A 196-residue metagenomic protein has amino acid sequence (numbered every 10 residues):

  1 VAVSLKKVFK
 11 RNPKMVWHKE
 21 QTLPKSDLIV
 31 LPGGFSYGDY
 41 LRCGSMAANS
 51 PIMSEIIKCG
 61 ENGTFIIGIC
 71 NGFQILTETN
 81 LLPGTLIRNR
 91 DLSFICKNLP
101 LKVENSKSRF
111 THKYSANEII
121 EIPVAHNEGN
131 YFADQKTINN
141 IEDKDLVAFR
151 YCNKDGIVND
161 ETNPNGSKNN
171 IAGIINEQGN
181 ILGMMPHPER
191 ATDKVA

Functional and structural regions predicted by a protein language model:
V1-I69, I75-P83, I87-I95, K102 (+6 more regions): N-terminal beta1-alpha1 cap of cysteine-dependent amidohydrolase-like domains
V3, T111-A196: C-terminal and late-domain segments of enzyme folds
N49-M53, S108-R109, D134-Q135: Short, structured coil/loop segments at alpha-helix boundaries
Q74-E78, G84, R109-F110, G129-A133: Short, well-ordered, mixed-charge alpha-helical segments that flank or form enzyme active sites
I87-I119: Hydrophobic, well-structured mid-protein blocks that either form specific transmembrane helices
